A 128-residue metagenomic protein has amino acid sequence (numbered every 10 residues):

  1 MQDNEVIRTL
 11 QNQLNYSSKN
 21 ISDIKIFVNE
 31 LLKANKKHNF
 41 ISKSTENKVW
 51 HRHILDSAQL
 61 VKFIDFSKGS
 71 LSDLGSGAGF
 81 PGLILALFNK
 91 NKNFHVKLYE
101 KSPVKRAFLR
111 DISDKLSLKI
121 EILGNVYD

Functional and structural regions predicted by a protein language model:
Q2-S67, V104-K105, D111-L118: Class I SAM-dependent transferase core
A58-D128: Conserved SAM/SAH cofactor-binding pocket of Class I
